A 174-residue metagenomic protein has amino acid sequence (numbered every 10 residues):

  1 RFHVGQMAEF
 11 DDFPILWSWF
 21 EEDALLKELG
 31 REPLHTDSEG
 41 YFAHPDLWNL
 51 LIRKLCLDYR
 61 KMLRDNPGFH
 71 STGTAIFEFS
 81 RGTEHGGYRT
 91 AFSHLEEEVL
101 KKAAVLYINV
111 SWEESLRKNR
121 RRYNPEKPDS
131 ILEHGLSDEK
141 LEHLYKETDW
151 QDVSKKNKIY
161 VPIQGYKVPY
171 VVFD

Functional and structural regions predicted by a protein language model:
R1: Glycine-rich phosphate-binding P-loop
E9, F13-L100, D138, E142-Y145: Glycine-rich phosphate-binding loop used to anchor ATP phosphates in small-molecule kinases, encompassing both
T72, V99-A104, Y166-Y170: Short glycine-/polar-rich loops that comprise or flank the Walker A/P-loop and associated switch/sensor motifs
I76-S80, V99-R121: Conserved phosphate-donor/acceptor-positioning beta-strand/loop module used by diverse small-molecule
R89-T90, A104-N109, E133-G135: Short, exposed beta-strand "edge-strand" segments with a Pro/Gly-rich flavor and a Y/T-containing core
V110-D174: Conserved GTP-binding G-domain of TRAFAC-class P-loop NTPases and closely related GTPase folds
